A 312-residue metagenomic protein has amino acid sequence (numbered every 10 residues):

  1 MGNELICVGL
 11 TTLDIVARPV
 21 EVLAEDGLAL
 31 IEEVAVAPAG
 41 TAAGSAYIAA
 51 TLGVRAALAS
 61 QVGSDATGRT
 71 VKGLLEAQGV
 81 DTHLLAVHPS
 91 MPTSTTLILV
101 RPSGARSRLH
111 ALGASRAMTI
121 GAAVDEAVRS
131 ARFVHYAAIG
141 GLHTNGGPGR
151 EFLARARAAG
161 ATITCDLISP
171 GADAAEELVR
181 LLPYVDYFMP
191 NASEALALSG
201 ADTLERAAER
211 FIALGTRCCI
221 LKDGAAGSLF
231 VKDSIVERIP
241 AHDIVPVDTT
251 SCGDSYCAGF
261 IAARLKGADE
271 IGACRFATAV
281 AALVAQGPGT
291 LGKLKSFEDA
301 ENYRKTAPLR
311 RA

Functional and structural regions predicted by a protein language model:
M1-L5, L30, R155, A172 (+1 more regions): Conserved phosphate-binding/catalytic region of the ribokinase-like
M1-Q61, A66-A77, V245-V247: Glycine-rich phosphate/adenosyl-contacting loop at the front of the ribokinase-like
Y47, T95-L99, S107, G227-F230: Short beta-strand scaffold segments in enzyme catalytic cores
A56, T82, I163-T164: Hydrophobic beta-strand scaffold residues
L74-S90: A glycine-rich helix N-cap at a beta->alpha junction
V87, I98-H143, G147: Conserved phosphate-binding/catalytic loop of the ribokinase/pfkB sugar-kinase fold
F133-E209, A226-S228: Conserved beta-alpha-beta core of the PfkB/ribokinase-like small-molecule kinase fold
